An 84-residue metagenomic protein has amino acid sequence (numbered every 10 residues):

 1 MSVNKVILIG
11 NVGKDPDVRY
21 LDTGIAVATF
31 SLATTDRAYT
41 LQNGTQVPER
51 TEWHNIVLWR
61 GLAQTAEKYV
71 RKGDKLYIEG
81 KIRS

Functional and structural regions predicted by a protein language model:
M1-S84: Single-stranded nucleic acid-binding surfaces, predominantly the OB-fold ssDNA-binding core
